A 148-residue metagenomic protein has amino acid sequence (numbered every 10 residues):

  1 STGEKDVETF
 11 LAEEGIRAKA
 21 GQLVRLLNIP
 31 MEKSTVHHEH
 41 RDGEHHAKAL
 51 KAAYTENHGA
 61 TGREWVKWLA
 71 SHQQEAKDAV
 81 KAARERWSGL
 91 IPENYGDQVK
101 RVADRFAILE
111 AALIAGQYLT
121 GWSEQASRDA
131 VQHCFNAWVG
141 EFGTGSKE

Functional and structural regions predicted by a protein language model:
S1: Conserved nucleotide-sensing/catalytic segment adjacent to the nucleotide-binding pocket in NTP-handling enzymes
E4-E148: Extended alpha-helical interface modules used as scaffolds for assembling large macromolecular complexes
